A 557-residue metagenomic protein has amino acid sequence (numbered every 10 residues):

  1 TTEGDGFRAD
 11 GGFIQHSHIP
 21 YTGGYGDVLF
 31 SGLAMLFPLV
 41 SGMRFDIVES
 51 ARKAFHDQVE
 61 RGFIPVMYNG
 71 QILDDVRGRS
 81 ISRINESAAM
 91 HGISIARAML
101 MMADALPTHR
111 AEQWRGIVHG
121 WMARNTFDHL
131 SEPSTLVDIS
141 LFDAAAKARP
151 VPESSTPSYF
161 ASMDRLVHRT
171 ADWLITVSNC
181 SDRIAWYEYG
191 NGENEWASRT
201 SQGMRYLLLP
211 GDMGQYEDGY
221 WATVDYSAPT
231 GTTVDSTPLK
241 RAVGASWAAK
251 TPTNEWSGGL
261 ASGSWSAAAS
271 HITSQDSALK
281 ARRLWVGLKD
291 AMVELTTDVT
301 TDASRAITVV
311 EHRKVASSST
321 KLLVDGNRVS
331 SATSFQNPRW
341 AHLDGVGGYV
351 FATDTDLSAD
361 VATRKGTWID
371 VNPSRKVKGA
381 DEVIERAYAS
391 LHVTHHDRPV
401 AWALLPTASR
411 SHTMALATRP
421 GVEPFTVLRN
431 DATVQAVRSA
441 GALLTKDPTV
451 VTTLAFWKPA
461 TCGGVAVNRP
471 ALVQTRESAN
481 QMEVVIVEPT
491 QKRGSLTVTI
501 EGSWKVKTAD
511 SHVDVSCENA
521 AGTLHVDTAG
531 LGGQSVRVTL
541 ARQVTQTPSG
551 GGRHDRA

Functional and structural regions predicted by a protein language model:
T1-I47: Active-site lining segments of carbohydrate-active enzymes
T22, G26, D276, S549-G552: Generic secretory/membrane-interface signal
L29, L36-W504, G532-S535: Extended polysaccharide-engagement surfaces of secreted carbohydrate-active enzymes
S162, V400-A403, A520-G552: C-terminal beta-strand-rich structural cap/linker in extracellular carbohydrate-active enzymes
L323-S334, K507-D527: Solvent-exposed beta-strand/loop surfaces of large extracellular or lumenal domains
R553-A557: Short, solvent-exposed mixed-charge patches
